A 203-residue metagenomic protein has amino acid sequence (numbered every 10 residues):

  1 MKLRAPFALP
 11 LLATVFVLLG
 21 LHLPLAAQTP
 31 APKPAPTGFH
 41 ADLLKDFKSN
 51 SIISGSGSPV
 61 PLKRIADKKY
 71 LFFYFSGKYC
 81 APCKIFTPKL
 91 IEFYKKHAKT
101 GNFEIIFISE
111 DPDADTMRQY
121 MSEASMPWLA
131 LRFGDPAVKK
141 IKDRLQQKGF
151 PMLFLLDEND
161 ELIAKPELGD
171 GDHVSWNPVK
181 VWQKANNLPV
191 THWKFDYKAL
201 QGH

Functional and structural regions predicted by a protein language model:
M1-P6: N-terminal secretory signal peptides that target proteins for export/translocation
P10-P24: Bacterial N-terminal signal peptides
A26-I53, W176-P178, W193: N-proximal helix/coil linker or "cap" segments that precede and/or mark the start of modular domains
S49-Y70: A short beta-strand-turn-helix
K69, S76-Y79, G149: Short pre-active-site segment immediately N-terminal to redox-active cysteine/selenocysteine motifs in thiol-based
F75-I91: Conserved redox-active cysteine motifs that mediate thiol-disulfide chemistry, especially di-cysteine Cys-X(1-2)-Cys
P112-G149, F154: Thioredoxin-like thiol-disulfide oxidoreductase module
E158-H203: Thiol-/selenol-based redox modules, centered on thioredoxin-like and closely related oxidoreductase domains
